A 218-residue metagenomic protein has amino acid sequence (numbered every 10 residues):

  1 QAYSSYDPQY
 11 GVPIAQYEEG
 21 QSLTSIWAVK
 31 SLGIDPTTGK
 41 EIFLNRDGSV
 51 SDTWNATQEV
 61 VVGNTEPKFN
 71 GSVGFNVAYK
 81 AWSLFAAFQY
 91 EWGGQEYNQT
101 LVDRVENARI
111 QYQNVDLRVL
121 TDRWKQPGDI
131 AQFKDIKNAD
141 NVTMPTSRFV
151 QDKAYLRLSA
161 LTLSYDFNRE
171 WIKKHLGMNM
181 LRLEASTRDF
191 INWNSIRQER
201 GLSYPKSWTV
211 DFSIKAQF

Functional and structural regions predicted by a protein language model:
Q1-T65: Conserved small-residue
Y3-I14, L101-Q111, Q198-K206: Flexible, surface-exposed loop regions and adjacent strand-edge segments of Gram-negative outer-membrane beta-barrel
P36, E91-R182, T187: Extracytoplasmic gating/loop element in the C-terminal half of outer-membrane beta-barrel translocons and assembly
F69-G71, K80-W82, A154, G177-L181 (+1 more regions): Outer-envelope beta-barrel architecture signal
A78, Q89-E91, S186-F190, Q217: Outer-membrane beta-barrel pore domains and translocons
A81-A86, E170-I172: Repeated loop/turn-to-beta-strand initiation elements of outer-membrane beta-barrel proteins
A86, L183-A185, I214: Membrane-embedded beta-strand positions of outer-membrane beta-barrel proteins
L161, Y165, K206-F218: Outer-membrane beta-barrel "beta-signal"
